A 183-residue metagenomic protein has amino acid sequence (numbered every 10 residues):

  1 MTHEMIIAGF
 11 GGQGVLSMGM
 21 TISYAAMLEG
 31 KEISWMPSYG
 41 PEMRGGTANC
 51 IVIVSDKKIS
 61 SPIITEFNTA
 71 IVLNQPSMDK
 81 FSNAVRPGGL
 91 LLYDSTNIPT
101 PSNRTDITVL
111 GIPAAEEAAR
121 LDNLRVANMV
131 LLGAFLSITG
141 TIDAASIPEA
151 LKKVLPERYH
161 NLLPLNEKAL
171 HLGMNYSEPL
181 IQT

Functional and structural regions predicted by a protein language model:
M1-T183: Active-site cofactor/cluster-binding pocket
